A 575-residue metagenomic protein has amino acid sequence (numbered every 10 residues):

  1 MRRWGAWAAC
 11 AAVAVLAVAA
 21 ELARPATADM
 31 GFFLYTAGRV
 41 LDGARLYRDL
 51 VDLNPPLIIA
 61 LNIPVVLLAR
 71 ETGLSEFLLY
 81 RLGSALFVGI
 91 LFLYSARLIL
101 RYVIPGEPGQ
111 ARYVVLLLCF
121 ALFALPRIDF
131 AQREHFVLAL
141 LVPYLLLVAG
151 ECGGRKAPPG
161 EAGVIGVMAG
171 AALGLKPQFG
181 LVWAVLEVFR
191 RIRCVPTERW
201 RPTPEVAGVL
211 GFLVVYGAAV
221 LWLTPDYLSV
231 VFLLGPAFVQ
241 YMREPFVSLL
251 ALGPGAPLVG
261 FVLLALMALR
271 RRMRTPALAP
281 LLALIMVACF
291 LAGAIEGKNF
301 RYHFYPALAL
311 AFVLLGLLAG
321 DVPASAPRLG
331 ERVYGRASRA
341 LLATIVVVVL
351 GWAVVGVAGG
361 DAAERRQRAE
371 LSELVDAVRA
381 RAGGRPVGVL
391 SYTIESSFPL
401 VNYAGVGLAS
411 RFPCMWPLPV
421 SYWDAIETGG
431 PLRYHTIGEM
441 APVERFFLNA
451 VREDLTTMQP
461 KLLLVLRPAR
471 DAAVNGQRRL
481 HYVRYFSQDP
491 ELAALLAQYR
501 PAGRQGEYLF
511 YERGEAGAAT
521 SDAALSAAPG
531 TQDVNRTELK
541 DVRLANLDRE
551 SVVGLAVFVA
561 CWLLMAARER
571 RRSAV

Functional and structural regions predicted by a protein language model:
L53, A184, D376-P431, R452 (+1 more regions): Short periplasmic/luminal acceptor-recognition loop of GT-C membrane glycosyltransferases, typified by
P56, E71-I90: Loop-to-helix entry region of an early transmembrane alpha helix in multi-pass inner-membrane enzymes
L82-P105, P143: Transmembrane-helix motifs of polytopic, lipid-linked glycan transferases
L93-R97, P254-P276, A283-V287, L555-R572: Hydrophobic, aromatic-rich transmembrane alpha-helices and their immediate juxtamembrane boundary segments
L125, P159-P177, W183-V188, M286-A294: Membrane-interface alpha helices of multi-pass inner-membrane proteins
F136-R155, E161-A169, A311-L317: Specific aromatic-rich, kink-prone transmembrane helix
A139-L140, L181-V182, G297-E331, R549: Hydrophobic/aromatic-rich transmembrane helices and adjacent perimembrane loops
V182-L210, L266-M273, V313, D321-R328 (+1 more regions): Perimembrane helix-loop-helix junctions
